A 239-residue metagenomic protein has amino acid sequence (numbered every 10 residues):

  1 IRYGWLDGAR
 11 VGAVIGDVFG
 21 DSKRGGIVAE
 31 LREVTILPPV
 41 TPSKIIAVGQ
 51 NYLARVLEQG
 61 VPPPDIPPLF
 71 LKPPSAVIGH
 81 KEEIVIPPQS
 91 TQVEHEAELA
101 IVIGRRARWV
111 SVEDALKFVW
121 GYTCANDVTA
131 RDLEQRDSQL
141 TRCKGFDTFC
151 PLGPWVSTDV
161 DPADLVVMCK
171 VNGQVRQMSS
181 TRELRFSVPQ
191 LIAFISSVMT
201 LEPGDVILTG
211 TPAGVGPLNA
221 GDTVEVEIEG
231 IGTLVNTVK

Functional and structural regions predicted by a protein language model:
I1-P67, Q139, V160-P162, M168 (+2 more regions): N-terminal non-catalytic cap/leader segment that marks the start of a structured domain
G4, G49, F70, I101 (+5 more regions): Buried hydrophobic positions in well-ordered alpha/beta secondary-structure cores of metabolic enzymes
G12-A13, L71-V85, Q89: A glycine-rich (often HGG/GG-containing) alpha/beta subdomain
T35-L37, E58-G60, I84-V93, A107-D114 (+3 more regions): A generic local secondary-structure boundary/capping motif
P39, R55, R131-K239: Catalytic-pocket segment enriched in acidic/His residues
A47, E94-E96, E202, N219-A220: Residue-level recognition of short, solvent-exposed, well-ordered loop/turn junctions that link secondary-structure
P63-H80, H95, E225-E229: Structural signature of FAD isoalloxazine-binding scaffolds in flavoprotein oxidoreductases
E96-A125: RNA pseudouridine synthases
